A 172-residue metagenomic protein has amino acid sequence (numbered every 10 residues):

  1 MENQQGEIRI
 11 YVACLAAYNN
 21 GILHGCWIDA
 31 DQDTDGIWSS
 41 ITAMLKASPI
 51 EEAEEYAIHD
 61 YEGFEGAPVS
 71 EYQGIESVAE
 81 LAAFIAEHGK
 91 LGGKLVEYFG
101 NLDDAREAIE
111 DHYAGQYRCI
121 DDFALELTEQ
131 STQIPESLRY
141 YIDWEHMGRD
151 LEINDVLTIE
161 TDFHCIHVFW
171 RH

Functional and structural regions predicted by a protein language model:
E2-A47: N-terminal ordered "arm"
Q4-G6, D121, L125-H172: Acidic, proline/glycine-rich low-complexity IDRs
I10, C26, Y56, L157 (+1 more regions): A broad, low-specificity signal marking well-ordered, structured residues that form hydrophobic/aromatic
A13, N19-C26, I75, D150 (+2 more regions): Short, glycine-biased loop/turn motifs at secondary-structure junctions and in low-complexity Ser/Thr/Pro-rich termini
A16, Q32, E62, F163 (+1 more regions): A broadly conserved detector of short glycine/acidic/proline-rich loop/turn motifs that flank catalytic sites and bind
A17-I22, F64-A67, V168: Short, surface-exposed beta-strand/loop "edge" segments at domain boundaries and coil↔beta transitions
T34-D104: Structured domain cores in non-transmembrane regions
K94-Y98, L102, R106-S131: Phosphate/anion-contacting hairpin/loop surfaces
